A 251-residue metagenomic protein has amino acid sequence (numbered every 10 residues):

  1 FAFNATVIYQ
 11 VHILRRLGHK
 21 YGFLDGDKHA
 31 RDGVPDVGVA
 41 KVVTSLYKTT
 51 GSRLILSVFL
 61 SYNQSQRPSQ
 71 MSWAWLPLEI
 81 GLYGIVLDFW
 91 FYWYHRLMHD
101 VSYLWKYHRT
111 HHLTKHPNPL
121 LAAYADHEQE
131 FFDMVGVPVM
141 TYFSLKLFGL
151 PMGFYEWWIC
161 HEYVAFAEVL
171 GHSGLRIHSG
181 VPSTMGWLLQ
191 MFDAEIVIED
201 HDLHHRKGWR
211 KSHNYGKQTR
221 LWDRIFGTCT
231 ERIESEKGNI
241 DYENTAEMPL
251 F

Functional and structural regions predicted by a protein language model:
F1, W73-E79, F154-W158: Hydrophobic alpha-helical transmembrane segments
A2, T6-Q10, G51, I55-Q64 (+6 more regions): Alpha-helical membrane-inserting segments
N4-I13, I85-D100, W157-G180: Transmembrane alpha-helical segments that form the membrane-embedded catalytic/substrate-channel core of multi-pass
H12-D32, Q64-Q70, S102-T110: Interhelical loop segments of eukaryotic multi-pass membrane proteins
H19-T49, P117-D126: Juxtamembrane helix-capping/reentrant segments at transmembrane boundaries
A30, V34, Y103-R109, L113-F251: Cytosolic/stromal cytosol-facing helical appendages immediately following the last transmembrane segment
V42-L76, G153: Long, highly hydrophobic alpha-helical transmembrane signal-anchor segments
M71-M98, V164, M185-M191: Membrane-embedded alpha-helical segments that form the functional core of polytopic membrane enzymes, especially those
